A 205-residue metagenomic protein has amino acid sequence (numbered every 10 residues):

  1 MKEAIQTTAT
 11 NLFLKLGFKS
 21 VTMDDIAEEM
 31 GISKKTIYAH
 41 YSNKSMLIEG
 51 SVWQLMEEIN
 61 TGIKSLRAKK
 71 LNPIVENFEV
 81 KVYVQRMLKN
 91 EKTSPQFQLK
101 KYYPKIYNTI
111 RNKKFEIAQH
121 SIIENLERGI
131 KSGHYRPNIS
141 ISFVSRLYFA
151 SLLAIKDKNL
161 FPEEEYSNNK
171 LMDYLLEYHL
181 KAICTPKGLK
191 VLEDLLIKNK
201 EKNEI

Functional and structural regions predicted by a protein language model:
A4, T8, L12-M46, G50: Helix-turn-helix
K44, S51, L55, I59 (+6 more regions): Hydrophobic/aromatic residues within well-ordered alpha-helical segments
G50, T61-S94, S145-Y148: Hydrophobic alpha-helical connector segments
L66, P95-L99, I155, N159-P162: Secondary-structure edge/capping motif, primarily at the C-terminal ends of alpha-helices and the immediately following
V75, K113, K131-L147, E165-K170 (+1 more regions): All-alpha amphipathic helical-bundle segments outside canonical DNA-binding/catalytic cores that form hydrophobic
K89-I123, I130-Y135, I139-F143: Short secondary-structure transition hinges
E124, R128, S132, E165-I205: C-terminal peripheral helix-coil segments that are non-catalytic and often amphipathic
